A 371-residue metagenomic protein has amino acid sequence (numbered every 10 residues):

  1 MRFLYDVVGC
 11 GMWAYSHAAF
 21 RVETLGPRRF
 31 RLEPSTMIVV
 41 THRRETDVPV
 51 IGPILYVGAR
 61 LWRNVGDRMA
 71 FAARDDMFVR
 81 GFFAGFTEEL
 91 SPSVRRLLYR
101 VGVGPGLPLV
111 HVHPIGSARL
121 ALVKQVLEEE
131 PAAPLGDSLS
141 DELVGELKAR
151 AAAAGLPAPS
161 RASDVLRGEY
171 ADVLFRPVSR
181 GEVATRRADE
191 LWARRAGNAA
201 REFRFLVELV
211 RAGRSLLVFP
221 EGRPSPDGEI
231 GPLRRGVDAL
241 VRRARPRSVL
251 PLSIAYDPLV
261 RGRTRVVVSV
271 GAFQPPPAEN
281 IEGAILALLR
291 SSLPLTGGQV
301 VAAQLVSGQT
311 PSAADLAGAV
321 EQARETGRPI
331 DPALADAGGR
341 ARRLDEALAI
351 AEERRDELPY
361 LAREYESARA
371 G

Functional and structural regions predicted by a protein language model:
M1-P27, H42, T46-V207, R265: Membrane-interfacial amphipathic helices and adjacent loop/beta segments that form the lipid-substrate binding surface
P27-R31, P258-R261: A short beta-turn/loop motif at secondary-structure boundaries
L32-H42, R214, E221: Pre-Walker A (Motif I) flank of P-loop NTPase domains
E33, T46-P49, G228: Residues that form or flank phosphate/diphosphate-binding pockets in enzymes that use nucleotide phosphates
E33-S35, G66-R68, G213-S215, P246: A general structural motif
M37-V39, A70-A72, L217, L250-S253: Short, hydrophobic/aromatic-rich beta-strand segments within well-structured domains
S117-G371: Non-catalytic C-terminal accessory region of glycerolipid acyltransferases and related lyso-lipid remodeling enzymes
